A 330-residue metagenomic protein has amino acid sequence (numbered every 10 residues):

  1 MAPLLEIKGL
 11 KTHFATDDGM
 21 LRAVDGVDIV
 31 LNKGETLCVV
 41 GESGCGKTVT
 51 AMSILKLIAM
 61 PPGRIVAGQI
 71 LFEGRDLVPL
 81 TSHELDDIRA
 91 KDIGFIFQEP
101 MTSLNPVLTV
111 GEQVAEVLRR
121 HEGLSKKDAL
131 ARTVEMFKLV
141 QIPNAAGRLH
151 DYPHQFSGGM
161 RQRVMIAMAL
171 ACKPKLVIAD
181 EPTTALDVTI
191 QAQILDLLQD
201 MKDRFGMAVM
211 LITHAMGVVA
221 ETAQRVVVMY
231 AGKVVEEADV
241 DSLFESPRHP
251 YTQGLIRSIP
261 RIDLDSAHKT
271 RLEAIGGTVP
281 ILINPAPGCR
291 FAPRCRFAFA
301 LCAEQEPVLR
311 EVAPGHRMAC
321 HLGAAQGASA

Functional and structural regions predicted by a protein language model:
A15, Q69-D87, S125, D196: ABC ATPase NBD Q-loop/coupling interface
E42, I178, P182, L186 (+1 more regions): P-loop NTP-binding/switch modules centered on Walker-like glycine-rich loops
I65, L77-G94, R120, S242-P247 (+1 more regions): ABC ATPase NBD coupling module
Q69-D76, D128-G147, I256-R257: Conserved ABC ATPase "signature" region
A171-K175: A short, proline-enriched helix->beta-strand linker immediately N-terminal to the Walker B motif in ABC-type P-loop
D239-A330: Charged, flexible cofactor/metal-binding loops and thiol motifs
